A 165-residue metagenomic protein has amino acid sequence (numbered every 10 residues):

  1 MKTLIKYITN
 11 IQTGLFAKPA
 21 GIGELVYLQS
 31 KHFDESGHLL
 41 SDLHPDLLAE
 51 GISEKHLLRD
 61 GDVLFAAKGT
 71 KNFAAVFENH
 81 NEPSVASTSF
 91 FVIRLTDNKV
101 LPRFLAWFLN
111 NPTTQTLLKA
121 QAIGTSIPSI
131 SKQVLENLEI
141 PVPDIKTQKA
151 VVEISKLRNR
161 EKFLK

Functional and structural regions predicted by a protein language model:
M1-G23, S36, N137-K165: Non-catalytic DNA-recognition/assembly elements of restriction-modification systems
L4-A17, K31-D60: Sequence-specific dsDNA recognition surfaces
L4-I5, F91-V142: Basic, amphipathic alpha-helical recognition segments used for DNA target recognition
P19-L25, H56-L58, V76-T88: Short, surface-exposed loop/turn microsegments at beta-strand edges and helix-strand junctions
Y27-Q29, V63-A66: Short hydrophobic-aromatic micro-motifs
I52-S53, H80, T125: A structural connector/turn signal
A67-W107: A short beta-sheet element
A86, S131-V134, T147: N-terminal alpha-helical segment
